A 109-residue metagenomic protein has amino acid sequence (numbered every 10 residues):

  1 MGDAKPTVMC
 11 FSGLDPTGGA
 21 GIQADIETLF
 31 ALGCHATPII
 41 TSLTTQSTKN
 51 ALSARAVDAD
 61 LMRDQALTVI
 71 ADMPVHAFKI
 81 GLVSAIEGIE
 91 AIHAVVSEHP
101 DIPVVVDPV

Functional and structural regions predicted by a protein language model:
M1-A77: Small-residue (G/A/S/T)-rich helix-start motifs and N-terminal tracts that mark the onset
S53-V109: Glycine-rich phosphate/dinucleotide-binding loop and adjoining beta-alpha-beta core of small-molecule
